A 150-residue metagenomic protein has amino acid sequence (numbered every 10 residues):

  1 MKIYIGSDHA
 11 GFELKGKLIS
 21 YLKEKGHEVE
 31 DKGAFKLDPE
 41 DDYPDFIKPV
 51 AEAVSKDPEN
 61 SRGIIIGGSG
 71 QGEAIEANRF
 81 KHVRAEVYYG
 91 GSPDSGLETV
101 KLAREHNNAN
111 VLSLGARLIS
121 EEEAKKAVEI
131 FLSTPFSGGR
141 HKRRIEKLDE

Functional and structural regions predicted by a protein language model:
K2-Y21: N-terminal beta1-alpha1 ligand-phosphate binding loop
G6, A10-G11, G91, G96-E150: C-terminal binding/interaction regions
G6, E30-G33, G63-G67: Short, conserved beta-strand edge motifs with alternating hydrophobic and charged residues
S20-E28, H82: Short helix-loop-beta junction
E28-E40: A short beta-strand-loop structural module common to alpha/beta enzyme folds
V29, A85, N110-V111: Hydrophobic beta-strand scaffold residues
F46-V87: Helix-adjacent hinge/juxtasegments
